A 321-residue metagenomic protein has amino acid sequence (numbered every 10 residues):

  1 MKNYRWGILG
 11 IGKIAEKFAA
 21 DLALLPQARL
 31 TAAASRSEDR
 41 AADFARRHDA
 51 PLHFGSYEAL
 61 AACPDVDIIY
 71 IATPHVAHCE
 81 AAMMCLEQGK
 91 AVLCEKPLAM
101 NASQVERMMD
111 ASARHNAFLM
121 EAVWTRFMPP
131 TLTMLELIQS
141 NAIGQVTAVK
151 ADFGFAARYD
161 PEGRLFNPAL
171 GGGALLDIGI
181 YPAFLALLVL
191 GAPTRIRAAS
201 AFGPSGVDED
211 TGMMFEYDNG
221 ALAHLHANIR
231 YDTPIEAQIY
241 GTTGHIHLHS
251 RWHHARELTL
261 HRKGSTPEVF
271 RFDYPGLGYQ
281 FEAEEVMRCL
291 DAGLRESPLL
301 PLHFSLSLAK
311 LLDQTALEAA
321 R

Functional and structural regions predicted by a protein language model:
M1, I68-Y70, D218, E285-R321: C-terminal helix-rich "cap/oligomerization" subdomain common to oxidoreductases
M1-H48, R321: N-terminal Rossmann-like dinucleotide-binding module
H48-A111: Beta-loop-alpha module in the N-terminal Rossmann-like domain of NAD(P)-dependent dehydrogenases, especially those
F54, C94, L119-E121, L248: Hydrophobic residues in well-ordered beta-strands that form the structural core
E106-T125, Q145-T147: Rossmann-fold dehydrogenase core element
T125-R197, P204: Predominantly a Rossmann-like dinucleotide-binding segment in NAD(P)-dependent oxidoreductases
F184-E257, E284-A292: Contiguous beta-strand/loop segments that form the cofactor/metal-binding neighborhood of enzyme cores
R271-E284, L300: Active-site loop of classical SDR/Rossmann-like NAD(P)-dependent oxidoreductases, centered on the catalytic Tyr-X3-Lys
